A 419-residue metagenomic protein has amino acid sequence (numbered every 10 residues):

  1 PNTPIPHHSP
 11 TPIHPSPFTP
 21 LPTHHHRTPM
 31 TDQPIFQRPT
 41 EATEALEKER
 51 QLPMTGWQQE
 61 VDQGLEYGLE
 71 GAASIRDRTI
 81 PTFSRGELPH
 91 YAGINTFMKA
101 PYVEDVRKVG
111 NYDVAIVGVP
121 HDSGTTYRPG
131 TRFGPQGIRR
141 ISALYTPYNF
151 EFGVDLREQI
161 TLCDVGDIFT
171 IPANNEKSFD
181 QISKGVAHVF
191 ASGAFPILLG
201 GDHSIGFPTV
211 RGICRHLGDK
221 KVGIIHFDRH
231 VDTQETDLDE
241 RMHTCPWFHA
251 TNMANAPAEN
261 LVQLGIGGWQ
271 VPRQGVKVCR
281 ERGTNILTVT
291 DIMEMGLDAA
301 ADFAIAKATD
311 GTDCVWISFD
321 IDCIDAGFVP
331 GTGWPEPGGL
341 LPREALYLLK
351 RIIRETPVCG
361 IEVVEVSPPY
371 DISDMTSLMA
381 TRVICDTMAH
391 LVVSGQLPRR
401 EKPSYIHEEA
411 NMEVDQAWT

Functional and structural regions predicted by a protein language model:
P1-P29: Low-complexity proline/serine/threonine-rich segments in eukaryotic and viral proteins
T31-T419: Conserved alpha-helical scaffold segments that buttress catalytic/binding sites
